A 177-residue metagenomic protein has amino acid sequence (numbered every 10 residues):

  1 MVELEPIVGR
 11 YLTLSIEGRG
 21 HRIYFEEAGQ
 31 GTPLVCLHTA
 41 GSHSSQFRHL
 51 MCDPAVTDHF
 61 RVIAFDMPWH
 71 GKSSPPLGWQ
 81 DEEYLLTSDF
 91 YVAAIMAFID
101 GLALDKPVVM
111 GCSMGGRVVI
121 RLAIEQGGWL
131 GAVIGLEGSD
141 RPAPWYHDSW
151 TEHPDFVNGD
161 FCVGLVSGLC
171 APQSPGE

Functional and structural regions predicted by a protein language model:
V2-R22: N-terminal cap/lid segment of alpha/beta-hydrolase-fold proteins
E17, H21-P76: Conserved HGGG/HGGXW glycine-rich cap/lid loop of the alpha/beta-hydrolase fold
G18-R19, I63-M110: Active-site loop/oxyanion-hole signature of alpha/beta-hydrolase fold enzymes
P33, H59-R61, D105-V108, W129-A132: Structural signature of beta-strand start/N-cap positions in the alpha/beta core of ABC transporter nucleotide-binding
R48, M96, I120-I124: Short, hydrophobic alpha-helix immediately C-terminal to the catalytic nucleophile
G111, G115, V119: Gly/Ala-rich beta-loop-alpha elbow adjacent to hydrolase catalytic centers
I120-E125, W129-L165: Flexible "cap/lid" loop of the alpha/beta hydrolase fold
V166-E177: Alpha/beta-hydrolase
